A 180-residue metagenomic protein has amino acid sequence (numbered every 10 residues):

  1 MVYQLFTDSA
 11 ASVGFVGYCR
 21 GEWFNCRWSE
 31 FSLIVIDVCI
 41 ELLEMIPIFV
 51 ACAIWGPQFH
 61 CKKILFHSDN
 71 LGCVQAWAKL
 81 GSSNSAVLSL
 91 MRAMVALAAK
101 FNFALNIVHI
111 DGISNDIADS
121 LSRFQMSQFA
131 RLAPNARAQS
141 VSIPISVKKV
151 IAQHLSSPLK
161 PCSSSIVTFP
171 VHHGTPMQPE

Functional and structural regions predicted by a protein language model:
M1-S12, I48: Two-metal-ion RNase H-like nuclease active-site motif
Y3, M45, L105: Residue-level detector of short, conserved catalytic/binding motifs and their immediate flanks
Y3-Q4, F15, K63-I64: Conserved active-site beta-strand-loop modules that form the wall/rim of enzyme catalytic pockets and either contain
F6, G17-G21: Segments forming glycine/polar-rich beta-alpha architectures that bind adenosine-containing cofactors
R20-I46, I54, L71-L88, E180: A short, polar/acidic, helix/strand-boundary loop motif
A53-S120: RNase H catalytic domain
F103, S120-E180: Flexible, low-complexity interdomain linkers flanking nucleic-acid-processing modules
